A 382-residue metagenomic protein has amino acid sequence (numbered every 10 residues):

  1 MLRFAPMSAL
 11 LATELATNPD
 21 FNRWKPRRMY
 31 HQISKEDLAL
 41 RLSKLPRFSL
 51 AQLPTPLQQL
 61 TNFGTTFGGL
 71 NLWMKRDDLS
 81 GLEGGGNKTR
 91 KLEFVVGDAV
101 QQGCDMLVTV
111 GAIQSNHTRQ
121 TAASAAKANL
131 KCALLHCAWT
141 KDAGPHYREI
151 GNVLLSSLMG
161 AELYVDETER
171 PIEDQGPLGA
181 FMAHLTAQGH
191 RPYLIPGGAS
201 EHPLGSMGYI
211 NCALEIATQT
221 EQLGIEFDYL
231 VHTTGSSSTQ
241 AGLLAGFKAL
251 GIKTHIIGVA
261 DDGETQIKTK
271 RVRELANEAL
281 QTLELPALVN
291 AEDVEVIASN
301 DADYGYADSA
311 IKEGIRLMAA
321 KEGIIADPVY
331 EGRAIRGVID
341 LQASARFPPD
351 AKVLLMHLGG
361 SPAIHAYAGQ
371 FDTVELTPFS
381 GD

Functional and structural regions predicted by a protein language model:
M1-L2, M29: Accessible peptide chain termini
L2-T17, F21: N-terminal polybasic/positive-inside topogenic patches
N18-D382: PLP-dependent amino-acid enzyme catalytic core
